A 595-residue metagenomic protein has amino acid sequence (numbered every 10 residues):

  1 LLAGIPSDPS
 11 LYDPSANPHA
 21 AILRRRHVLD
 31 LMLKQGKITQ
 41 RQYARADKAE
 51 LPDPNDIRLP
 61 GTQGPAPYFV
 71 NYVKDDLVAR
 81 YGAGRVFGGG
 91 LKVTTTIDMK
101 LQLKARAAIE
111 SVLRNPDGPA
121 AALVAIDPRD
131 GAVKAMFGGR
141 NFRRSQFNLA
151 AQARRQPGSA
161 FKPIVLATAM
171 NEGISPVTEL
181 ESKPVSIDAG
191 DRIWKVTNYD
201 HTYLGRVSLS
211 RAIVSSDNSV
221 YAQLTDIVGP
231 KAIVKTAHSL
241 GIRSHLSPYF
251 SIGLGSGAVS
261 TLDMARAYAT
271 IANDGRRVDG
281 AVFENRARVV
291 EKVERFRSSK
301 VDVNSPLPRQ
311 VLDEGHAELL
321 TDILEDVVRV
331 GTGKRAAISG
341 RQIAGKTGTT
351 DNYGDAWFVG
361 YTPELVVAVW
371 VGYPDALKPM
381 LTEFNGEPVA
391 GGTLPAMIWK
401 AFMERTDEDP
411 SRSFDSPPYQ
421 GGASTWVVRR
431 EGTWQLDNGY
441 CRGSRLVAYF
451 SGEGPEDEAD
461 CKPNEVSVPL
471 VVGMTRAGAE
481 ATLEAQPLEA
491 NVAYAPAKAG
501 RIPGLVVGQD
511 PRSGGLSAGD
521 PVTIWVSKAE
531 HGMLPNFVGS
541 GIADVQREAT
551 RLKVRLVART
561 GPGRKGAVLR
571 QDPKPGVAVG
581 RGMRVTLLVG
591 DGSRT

Functional and structural regions predicted by a protein language model:
L1-D8, Y72-A79, I126-R140, M170-I174 (+9 more regions): Glycine-rich, acidic and aromatic/proline-enriched surface loops and short helix-turn segments that act as binding
L1-L103, F137, K235-S239, R243-S244 (+3 more regions): Non-catalytic, structured segments within soluble enzyme domains
P9-H19, V28-L29, L33, N55-Q63 (+10 more regions): Second-shell loop/turn segments in exported
T39-A44, R144-F147, M170-A189, V228-A232 (+2 more regions): Short, well-structured active-site flanking segments
I57-P65, I174-I233, Y249, Y268 (+3 more regions): Conserved catalytic neighborhood of penicillin-recognizing serine enzymes
T95-P116, L123-D127, M136, F142-F147 (+4 more regions): A penicillin-recognizing enzyme superfamily signal
P119-A120, R144-I164, P176-S182, S251: Short active-site loop at a secondary-structure junction that contains or immediately precedes the catalytic residue(s)
D188, R297-D302, I343-R555, R559-G561 (+2 more regions): Soluble, non-transmembrane domains of envelope/secretory-pathway proteins that act on or interact with carbohydrate
